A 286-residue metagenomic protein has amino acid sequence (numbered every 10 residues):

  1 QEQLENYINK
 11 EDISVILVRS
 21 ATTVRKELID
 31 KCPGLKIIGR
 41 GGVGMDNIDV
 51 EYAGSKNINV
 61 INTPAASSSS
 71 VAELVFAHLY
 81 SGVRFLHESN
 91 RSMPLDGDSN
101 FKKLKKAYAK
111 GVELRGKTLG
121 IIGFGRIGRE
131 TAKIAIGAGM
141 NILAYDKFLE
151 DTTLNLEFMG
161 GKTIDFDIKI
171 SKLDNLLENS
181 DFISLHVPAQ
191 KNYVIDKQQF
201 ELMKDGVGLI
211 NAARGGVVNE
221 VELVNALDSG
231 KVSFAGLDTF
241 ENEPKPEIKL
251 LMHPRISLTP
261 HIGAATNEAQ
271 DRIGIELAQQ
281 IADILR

Functional and structural regions predicted by a protein language model:
Q1-I61, L176-E178, D196-L202: An N-terminal-biased, well-structured beta-alpha scaffold segment characteristic of Rossmann-like dinucleotide-binding
Q1-V15, L143-Y145, L149-T153, I281 (+1 more regions): N-terminal glycine-/charge-rich "phosphate-binding" loop or analogous flexible N-terminal tail
N9, V24-E27, K147-K249: Rossmann-like adenosine-cofactor binding region
K56, P64-T118: Phosphate-binding beta-alpha-beta segment of Rossmann-like dinucleotide-binding domains, i.e., the NAD(P)
F124-G125: Glycine-rich Rossmann-fold phosphate-binding loop(s) that bind the pyrophosphate of adenine dinucleotide cofactors
G128-R129: N-terminal Rossmann-fold NAD(P) dinucleotide-binding loop
I134-A135, M203: Aromatic pocket-lining residues of Rossmann-like dinucleotide-binding sites
T239, K245-E247, M252-L285: Adenosine-phosphate binding glycine-rich loop
